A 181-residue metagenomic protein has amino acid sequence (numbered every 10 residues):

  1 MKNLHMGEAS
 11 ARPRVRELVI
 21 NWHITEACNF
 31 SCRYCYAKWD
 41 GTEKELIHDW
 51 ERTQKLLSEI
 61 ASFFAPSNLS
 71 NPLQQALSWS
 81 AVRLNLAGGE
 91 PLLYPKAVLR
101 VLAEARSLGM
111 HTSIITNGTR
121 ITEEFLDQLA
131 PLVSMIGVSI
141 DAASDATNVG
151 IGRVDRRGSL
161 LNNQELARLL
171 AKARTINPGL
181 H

Functional and structural regions predicted by a protein language model:
K2-T116, R120-D127, L132: Conserved alpha-helical substructure of the radical SAM core
L93-H181: Conserved AdoMet/S-adenosylmethionine-binding subsite of the radical SAM
